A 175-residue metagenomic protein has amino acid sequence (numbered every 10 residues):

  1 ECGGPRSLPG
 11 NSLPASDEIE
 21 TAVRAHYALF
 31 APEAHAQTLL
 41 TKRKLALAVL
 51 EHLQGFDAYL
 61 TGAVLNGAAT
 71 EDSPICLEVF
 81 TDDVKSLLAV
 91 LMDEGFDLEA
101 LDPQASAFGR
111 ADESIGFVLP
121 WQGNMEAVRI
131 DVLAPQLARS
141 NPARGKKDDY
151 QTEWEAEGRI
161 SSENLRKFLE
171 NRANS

Functional and structural regions predicted by a protein language model:
E1-E71, T81-S175: Catalytic core of pol beta-like nucleotidyltransferases
